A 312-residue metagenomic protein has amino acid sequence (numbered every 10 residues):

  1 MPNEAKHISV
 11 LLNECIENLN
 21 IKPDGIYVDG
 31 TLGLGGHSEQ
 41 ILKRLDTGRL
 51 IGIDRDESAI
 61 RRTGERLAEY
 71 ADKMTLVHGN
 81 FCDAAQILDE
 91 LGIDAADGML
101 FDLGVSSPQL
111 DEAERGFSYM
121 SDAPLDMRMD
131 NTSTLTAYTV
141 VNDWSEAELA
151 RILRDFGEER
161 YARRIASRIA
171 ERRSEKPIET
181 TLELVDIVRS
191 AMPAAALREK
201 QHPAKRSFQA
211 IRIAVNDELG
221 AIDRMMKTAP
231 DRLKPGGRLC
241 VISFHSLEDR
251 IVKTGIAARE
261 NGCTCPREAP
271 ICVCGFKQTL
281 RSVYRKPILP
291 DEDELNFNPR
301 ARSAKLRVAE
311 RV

Functional and structural regions predicted by a protein language model:
M1-V312: S-adenosyl-L-methionine-dependent methyltransferase catalytic core, i.e., the SAM/SAH-binding region
